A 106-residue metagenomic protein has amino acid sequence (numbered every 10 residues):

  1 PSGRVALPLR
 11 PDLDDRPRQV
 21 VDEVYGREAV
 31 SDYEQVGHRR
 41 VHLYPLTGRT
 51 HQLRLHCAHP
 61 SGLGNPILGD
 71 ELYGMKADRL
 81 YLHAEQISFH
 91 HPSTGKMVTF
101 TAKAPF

Functional and structural regions predicted by a protein language model:
P1-F106: RNA pseudouridine synthases
